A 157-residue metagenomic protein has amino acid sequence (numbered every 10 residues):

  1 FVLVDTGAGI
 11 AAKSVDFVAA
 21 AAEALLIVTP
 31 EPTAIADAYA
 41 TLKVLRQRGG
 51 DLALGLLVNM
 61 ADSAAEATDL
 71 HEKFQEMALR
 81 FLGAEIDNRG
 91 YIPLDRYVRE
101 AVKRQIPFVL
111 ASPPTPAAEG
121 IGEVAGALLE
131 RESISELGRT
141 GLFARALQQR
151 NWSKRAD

Functional and structural regions predicted by a protein language model:
F1-D16: Switch II (G3) loop of P-loop NTPases
V2, A24-L25: Short, well-ordered beta-strand core segments
A21: An anion/phosphate-binding loop that grips the pyrophosphate of nucleotide cofactors and donors
T29, L54-T68, Y91-V98, P113: G-domain G4 guanine-recognition motif of GTPases
I35-L54: Conserved C-terminal guanine-recognition region of P-loop GTPase G domains, centered on the G4
L82-P107, G120-E123: Beta-strand-loop-alpha "switch" segments that mediate conformational coupling across diverse proteins
P107-D157: NTP-binding/hydrolysis catalytic cores, primarily Walker-type P-loop NTPases
